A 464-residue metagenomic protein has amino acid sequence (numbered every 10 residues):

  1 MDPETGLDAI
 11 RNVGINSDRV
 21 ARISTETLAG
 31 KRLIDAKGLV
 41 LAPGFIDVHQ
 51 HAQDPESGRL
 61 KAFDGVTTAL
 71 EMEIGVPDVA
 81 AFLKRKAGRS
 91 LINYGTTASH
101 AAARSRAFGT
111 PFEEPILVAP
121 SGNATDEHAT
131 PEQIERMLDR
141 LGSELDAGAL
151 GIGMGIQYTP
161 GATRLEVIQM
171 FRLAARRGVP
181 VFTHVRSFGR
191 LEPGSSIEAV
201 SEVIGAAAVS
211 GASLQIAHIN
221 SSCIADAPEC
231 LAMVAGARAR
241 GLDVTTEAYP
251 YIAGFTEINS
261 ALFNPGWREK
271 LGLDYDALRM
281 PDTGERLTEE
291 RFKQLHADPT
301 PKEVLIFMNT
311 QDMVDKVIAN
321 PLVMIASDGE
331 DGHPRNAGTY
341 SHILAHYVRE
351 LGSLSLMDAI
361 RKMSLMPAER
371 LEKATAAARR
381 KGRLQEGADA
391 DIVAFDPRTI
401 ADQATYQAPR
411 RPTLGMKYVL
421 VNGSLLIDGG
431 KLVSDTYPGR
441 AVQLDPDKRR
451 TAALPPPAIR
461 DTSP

Functional and structural regions predicted by a protein language model:
M1-A42: Histidine-rich, glycine-flanked metal-binding segment
M1-N12, L305-M308, V314, L351-D358 (+1 more regions): Acidic, glycine-enriched loop/beta-strand segments at the rims of small-molecule binding/catalytic pockets
V13, D18, G38, H49 (+11 more regions): Divalent metal-coordination and catalytic microenvironments
E26-R89, S195: Metal-associated gating/positioning segment near the N- to mid-region
G44-Q53, I156, V181-S187: Histidine-centered catalytic micro-motifs
R104-R164, A175, I204-A208, A212-S213 (+2 more regions): Active-site neighborhoods of metal-dependent hydrolases
F307-M308, D315-L322, D328, I392-P438: C-terminal cap of metal-dependent C-N hydrolases
G430-P464: Intein/HINT protein-splicing elements and their conserved insertion hotspots or analogous self-processing inserts
